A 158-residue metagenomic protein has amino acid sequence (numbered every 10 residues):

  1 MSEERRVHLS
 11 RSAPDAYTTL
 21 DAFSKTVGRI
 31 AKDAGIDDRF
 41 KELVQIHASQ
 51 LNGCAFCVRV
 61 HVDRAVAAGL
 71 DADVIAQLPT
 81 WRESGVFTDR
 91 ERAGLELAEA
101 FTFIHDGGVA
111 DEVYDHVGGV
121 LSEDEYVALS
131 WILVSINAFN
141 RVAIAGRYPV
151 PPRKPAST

Functional and structural regions predicted by a protein language model:
M1-T158: Hydrophobic alpha-helical segments
